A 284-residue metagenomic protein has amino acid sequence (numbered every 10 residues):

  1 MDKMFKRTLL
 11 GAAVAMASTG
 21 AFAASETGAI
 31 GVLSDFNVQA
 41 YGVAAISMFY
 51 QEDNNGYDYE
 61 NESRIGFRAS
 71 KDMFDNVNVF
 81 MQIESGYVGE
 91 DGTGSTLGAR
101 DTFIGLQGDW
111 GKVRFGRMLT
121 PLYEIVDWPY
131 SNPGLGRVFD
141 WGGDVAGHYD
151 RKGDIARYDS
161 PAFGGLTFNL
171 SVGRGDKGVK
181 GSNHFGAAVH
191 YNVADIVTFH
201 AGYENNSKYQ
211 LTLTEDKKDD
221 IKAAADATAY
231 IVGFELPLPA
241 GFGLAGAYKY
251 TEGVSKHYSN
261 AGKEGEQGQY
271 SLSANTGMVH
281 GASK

Functional and structural regions predicted by a protein language model:
D2-Y123, R151-F163, F168, G181-S182 (+2 more regions): Beta-barrel outer-membrane channel/assembly domains of diderm bacteria
I30, D53-Y57, G92, D144-A146 (+5 more regions): Outer-membrane beta-barrel proteins
G42-M48, I83-S85, R117, L170-R174 (+3 more regions): Transmembrane beta-barrel strands of outer-membrane/channel proteins
M48-N54, Y87-D91, P121-I125, D176-K180 (+3 more regions): Gram-negative outer-membrane beta-barrel proteins
S63, N132-G153: A gly/proline- and charged-residue-enriched helix-loop-helix capping module
A99-D101, G143, G153, H184 (+2 more regions): Short beta-strand-initiation
S131-G136, A261-G265: Flexible, surface-exposed loop regions and adjacent strand-edge segments of Gram-negative outer-membrane beta-barrel
H184-K284: Detector for outer-membrane/organellar transmembrane beta-barrel domains, recognizing the amphipathic beta-strand
